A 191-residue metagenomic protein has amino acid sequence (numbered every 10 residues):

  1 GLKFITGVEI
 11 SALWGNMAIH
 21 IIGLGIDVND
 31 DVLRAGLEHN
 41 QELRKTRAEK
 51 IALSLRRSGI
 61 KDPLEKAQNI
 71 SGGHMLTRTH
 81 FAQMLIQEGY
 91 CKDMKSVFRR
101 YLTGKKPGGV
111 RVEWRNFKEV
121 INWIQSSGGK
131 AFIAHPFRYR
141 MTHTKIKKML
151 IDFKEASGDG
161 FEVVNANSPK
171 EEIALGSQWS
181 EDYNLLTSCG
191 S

Functional and structural regions predicted by a protein language model:
G1-L76, A156-G158, E162-S191: A metal-dependent hydrolase metal-coordination microenvironment
E49, T79-Q83, K118: Non-catalytic, well-ordered alpha-helical scaffold segments
S58-E113: Hydrophobic, aromatic-enriched interface-forming segments
Q87-C91, W123-K130, A156: Short hydrophobic alpha-helical module
G109, F132-R140, K154-P169: Active-site core of metal-dependent hydrolases
R111-R140, K145-I151: Conserved, well-ordered alpha-helix/loop/beta-strand core segments that scaffold catalytic motifs
